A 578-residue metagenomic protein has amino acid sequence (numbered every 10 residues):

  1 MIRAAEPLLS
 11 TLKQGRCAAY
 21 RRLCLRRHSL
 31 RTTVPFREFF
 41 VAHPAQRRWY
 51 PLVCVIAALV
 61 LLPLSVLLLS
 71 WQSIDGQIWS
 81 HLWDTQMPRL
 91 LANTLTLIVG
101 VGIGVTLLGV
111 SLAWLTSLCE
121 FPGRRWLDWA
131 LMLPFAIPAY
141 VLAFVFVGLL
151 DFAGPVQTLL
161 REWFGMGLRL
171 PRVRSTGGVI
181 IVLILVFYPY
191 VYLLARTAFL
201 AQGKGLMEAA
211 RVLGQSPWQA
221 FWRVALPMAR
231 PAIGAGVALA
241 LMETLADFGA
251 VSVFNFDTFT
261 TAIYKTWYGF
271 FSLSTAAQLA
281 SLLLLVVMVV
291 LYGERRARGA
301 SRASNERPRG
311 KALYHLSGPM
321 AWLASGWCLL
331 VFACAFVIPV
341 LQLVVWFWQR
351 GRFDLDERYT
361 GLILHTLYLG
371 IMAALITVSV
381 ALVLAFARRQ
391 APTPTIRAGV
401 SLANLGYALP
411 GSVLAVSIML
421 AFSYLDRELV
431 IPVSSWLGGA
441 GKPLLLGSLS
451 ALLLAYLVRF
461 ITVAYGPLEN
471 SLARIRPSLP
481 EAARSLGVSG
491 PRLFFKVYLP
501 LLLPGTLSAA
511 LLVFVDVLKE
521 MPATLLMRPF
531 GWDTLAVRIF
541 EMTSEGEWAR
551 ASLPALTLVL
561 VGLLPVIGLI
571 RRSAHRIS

Functional and structural regions predicted by a protein language model:
M1-V53, R124, E294-L330, G568-S578: Transmembrane alpha-helical segments of polytopic membrane transport and secretion proteins
R16, P35-R37, L160, G203-K204 (+6 more regions): Feature of multi-pass inner-membrane transport and sensor proteins that recognizes transmembrane helices together
P35, F39, Q77-W83, V344 (+1 more regions): A short amphipathic helical element positioned immediately N-terminal to and/or at the very start of a transmembrane
P44-D75, T85-L200, M228-F248, A276-R295 (+8 more regions): Membrane-water interface segments at the C-terminal ends of transmembrane alpha-helices in multi-pass inner-membrane
L91, G214-Q215, R223, I363: Polytopic alpha-helical membrane proteins, predominantly small-molecule transporters/carriers
Q202-G205, I475-L479: Short glycine/proline-centered loop/turn elements that form peptide/ligand docking sites
A210, A483: The alpha-helix within a helix-turn-helix
L245-F271, K519-W548: Glycine-rich helix-loop "coupling/hinge" segments at transmembrane-helix boundaries in multipass transporters
